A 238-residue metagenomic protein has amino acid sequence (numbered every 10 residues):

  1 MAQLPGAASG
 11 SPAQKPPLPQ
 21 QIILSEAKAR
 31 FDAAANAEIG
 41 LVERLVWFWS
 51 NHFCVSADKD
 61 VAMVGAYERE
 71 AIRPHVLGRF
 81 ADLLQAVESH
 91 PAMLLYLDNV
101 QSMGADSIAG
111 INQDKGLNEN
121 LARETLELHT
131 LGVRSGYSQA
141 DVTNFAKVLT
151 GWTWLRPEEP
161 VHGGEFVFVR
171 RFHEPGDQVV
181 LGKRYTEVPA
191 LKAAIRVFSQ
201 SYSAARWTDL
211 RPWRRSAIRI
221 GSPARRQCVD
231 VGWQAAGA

Functional and structural regions predicted by a protein language model:
M1-H75, S107: N-terminal accessory alpha/beta regions
P5-A13, M63-A238: Active-site substrate-binding loop specific to GH73 endo-beta-N-acetylglucosaminidase modules in bacterial autolysins
